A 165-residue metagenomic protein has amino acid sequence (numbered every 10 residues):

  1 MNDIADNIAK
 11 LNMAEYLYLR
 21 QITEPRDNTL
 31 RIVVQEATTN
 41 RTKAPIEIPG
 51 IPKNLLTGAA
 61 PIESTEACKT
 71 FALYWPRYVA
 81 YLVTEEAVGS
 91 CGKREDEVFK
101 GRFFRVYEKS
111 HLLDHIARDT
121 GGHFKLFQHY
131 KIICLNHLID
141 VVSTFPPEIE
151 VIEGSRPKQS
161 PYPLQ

Functional and structural regions predicted by a protein language model:
M1-Q165: Surface-exposed, interaction-prone regions used to assemble/regulate multi-protein complexes
